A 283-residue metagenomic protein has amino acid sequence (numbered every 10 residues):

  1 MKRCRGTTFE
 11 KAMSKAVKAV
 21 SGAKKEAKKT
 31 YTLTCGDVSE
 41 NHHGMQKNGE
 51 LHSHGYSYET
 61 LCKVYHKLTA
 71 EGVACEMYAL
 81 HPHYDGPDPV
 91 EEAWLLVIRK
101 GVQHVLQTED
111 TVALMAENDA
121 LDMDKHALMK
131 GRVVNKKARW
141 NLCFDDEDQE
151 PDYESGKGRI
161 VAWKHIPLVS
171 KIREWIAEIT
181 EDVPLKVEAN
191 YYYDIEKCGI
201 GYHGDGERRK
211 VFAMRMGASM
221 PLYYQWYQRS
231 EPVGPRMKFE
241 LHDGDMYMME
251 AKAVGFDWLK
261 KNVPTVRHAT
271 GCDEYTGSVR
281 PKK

Functional and structural regions predicted by a protein language model:
K2-C4: Intrinsically disordered, low-complexity regulatory segments of nuclear proteins
T8-K283: Non-heme Fe(II) oxygenase metal-center motifs and adjacent flexible, charged/small-residue loops
